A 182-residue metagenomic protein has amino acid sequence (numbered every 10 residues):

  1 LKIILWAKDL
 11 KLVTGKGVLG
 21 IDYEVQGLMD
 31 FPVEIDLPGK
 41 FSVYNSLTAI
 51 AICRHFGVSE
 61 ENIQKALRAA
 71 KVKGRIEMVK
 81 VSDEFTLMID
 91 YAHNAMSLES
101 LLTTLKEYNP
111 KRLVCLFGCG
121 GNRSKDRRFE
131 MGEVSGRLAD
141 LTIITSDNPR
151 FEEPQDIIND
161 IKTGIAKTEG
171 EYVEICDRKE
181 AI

Functional and structural regions predicted by a protein language model:
L1-K2, Q26: Polar low-complexity intrinsically disordered regions
K2-K8: Charged, amphipathic alpha-helical segments
L5, F31, Y172-V173: Structural signal for short hydrophobic segments within the conserved structured cores of catalytic domains across
K8-T14: A conserved short coil-to-beta-strand element within the FAD-binding core of flavoproteins
G17, Y23, G27-L141, T163: Nucleotide phosphate-binding/pyrophosphate-handling subdomain across enzymes that bind or process nucleotide phosphates
G132-I182: C-terminal helical cap/extension that packs against the catalytic core of soluble nucleotide-cofactor enzymes
